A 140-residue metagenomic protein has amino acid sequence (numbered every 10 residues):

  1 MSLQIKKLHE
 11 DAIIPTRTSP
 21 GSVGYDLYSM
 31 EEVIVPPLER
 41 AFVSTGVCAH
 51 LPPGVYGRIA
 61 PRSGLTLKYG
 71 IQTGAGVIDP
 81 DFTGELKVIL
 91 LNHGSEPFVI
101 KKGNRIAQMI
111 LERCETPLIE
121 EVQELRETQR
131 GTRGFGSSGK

Functional and structural regions predicted by a protein language model:
M1-K140: DUTPase catalytic domain/fold
